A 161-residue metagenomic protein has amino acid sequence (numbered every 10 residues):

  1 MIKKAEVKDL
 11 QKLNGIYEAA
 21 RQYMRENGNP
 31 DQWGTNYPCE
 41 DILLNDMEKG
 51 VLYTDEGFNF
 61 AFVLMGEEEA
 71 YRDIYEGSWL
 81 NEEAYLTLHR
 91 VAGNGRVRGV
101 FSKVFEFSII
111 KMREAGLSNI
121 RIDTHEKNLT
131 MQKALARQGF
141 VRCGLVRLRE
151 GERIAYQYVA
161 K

Functional and structural regions predicted by a protein language model:
M1-G15: A short beta-loop-alpha structural element at the N-terminal edge of CoA-dependent acyl/N-acetyltransferase catalytic
R21-D41: Conserved GNAT-fold acetyl-CoA-binding loop/helix
E48-G66: Conserved beta-hairpin
F62-R96: Conserved acyl-donor/pantetheine-binding loop and adjacent beta-alpha core of acyl/acetyltransferases and related
R98-I110, K133-R137: Conserved acetyl-CoA-binding loop-helix of GNAT-fold acetyltransferases
M112-T124: Conserved GNAT acetyl-CoA-binding A-motif
I122-Q132: Conserved beta-strand-loop-alpha-helix junction that forms the acyl-donor binding cleft
D123, A136-A155: Conserved catalytic-core motifs of GNAT/GCN5-like acyltransferases
